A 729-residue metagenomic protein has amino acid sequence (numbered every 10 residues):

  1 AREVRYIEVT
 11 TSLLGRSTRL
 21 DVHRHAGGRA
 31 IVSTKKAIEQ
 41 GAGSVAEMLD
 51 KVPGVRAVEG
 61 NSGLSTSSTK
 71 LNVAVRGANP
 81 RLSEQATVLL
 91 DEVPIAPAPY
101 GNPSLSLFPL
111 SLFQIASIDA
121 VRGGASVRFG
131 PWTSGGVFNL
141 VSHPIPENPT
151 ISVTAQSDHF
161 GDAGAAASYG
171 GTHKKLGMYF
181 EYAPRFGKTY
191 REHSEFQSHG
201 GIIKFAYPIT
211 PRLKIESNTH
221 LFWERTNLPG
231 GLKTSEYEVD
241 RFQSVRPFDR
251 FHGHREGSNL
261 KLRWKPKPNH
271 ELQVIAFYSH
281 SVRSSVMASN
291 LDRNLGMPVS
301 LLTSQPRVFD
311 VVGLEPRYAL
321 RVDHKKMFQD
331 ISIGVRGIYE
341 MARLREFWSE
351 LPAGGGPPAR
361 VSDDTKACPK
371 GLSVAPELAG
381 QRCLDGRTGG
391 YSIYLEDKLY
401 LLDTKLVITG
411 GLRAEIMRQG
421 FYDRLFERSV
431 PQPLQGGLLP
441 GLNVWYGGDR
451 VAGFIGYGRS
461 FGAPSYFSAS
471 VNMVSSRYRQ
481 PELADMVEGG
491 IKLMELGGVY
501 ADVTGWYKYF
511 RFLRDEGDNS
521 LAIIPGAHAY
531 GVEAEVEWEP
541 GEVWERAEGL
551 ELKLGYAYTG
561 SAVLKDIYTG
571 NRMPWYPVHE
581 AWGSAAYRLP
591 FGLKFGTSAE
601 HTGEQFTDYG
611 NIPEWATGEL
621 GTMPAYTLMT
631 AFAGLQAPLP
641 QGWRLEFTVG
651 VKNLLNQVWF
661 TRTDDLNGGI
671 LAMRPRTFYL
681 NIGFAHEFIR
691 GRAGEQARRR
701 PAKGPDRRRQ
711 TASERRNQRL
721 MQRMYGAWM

Functional and structural regions predicted by a protein language model:
E8, V45-M48, L71-G77, A86-D91 (+4 more regions): N-terminal periplasmic accessory domains that precede and gate Gram-negative outer-membrane beta-barrel machines
D21, A46-P94: Extracytoplasmic beta-strand/coil segments of soluble accessory domains associated with Gram-negative outer-membrane
V93-R122: Short acidic/polar hinge/loop motifs at secondary-structure boundaries that mediate gating or recognition
T150, S157-F186, R191-P229, D249-E271 (+1 more regions): Transmembrane beta-barrel wall of Gram-negative outer-membrane proteins
L176, K261-K265, E271-S289, G447-G458 (+4 more regions): Membrane-embedded beta-barrel scaffold of Gram-negative outer-membrane proteins
P208, D397, W445, I455 (+4 more regions): Conserved C-terminal beta-signal and adjacent last beta-strands/turns of outer-membrane beta-barrel proteins
R225-N227, G231-V239, M341-R343, I416-D423 (+8 more regions): Surface-exposed extracellular loop regions of Gram-negative outer-membrane beta-barrel proteins, predominantly
Y318-L320, L401-G411, I416-M417, G498-F510 (+2 more regions): Gram-negative outer-membrane beta-barrel transporters
